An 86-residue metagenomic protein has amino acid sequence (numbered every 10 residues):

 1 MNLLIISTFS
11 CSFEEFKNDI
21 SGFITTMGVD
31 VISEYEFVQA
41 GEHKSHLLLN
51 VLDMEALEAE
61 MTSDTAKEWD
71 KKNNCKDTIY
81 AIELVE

Functional and structural regions predicted by a protein language model:
M1-K67, N73, D77-E86: Short S/T/G/P-rich N-terminal loop/turn motif that feeds into the first structured element of a domain
